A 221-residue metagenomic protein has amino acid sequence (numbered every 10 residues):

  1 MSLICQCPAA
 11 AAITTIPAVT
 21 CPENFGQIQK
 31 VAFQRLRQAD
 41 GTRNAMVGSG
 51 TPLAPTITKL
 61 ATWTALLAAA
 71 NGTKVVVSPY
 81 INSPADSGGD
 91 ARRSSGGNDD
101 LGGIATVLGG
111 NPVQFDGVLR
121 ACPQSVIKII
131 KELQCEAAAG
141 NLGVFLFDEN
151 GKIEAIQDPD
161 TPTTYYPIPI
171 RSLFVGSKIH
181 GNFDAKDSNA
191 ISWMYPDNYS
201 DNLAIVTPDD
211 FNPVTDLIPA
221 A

Functional and structural regions predicted by a protein language model:
S2-D116, I168-A185: Solvent-exposed edge beta-strands and adjacent loop segments that serve as assembly or binding interfaces
C5-C7, C122, C135: Generic recognition of cysteine residues
V31-R35, F115-L119, G140-N150: Short, hydrophobic/proline-enriched secondary-structure or compact coil segments at domain edges
G41, G72, S83, S87 (+7 more regions): Short linear motifs in intrinsically disordered/low-complexity regions
T58-A69, K131, N150, P159-T161 (+3 more regions): Polar/charged alpha-helical tracts
G102-I127, D184-D201: Oligomerization/assembly interface segments of phage tail-like spikes and tubes
K128-T163: Short, acidic/charged, Gly/Pro-enriched secondary-structure junctions
T164-A221: Mixed-charge, glycine-accented linear interaction segment located at domain edges/termini
